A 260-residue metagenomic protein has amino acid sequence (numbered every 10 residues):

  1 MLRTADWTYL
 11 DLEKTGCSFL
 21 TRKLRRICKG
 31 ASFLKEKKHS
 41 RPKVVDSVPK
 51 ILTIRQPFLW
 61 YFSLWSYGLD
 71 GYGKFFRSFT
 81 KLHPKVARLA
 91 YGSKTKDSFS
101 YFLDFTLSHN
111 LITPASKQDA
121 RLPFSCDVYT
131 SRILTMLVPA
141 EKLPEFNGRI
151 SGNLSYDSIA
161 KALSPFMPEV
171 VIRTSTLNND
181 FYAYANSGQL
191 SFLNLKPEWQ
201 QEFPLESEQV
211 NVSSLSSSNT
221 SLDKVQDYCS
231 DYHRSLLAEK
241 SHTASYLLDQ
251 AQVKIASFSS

Functional and structural regions predicted by a protein language model:
M1-P57, D70: A cross-family signal for N-terminal binding/gating loops and helix N-caps that shape access to the active site
D6-D11, P168-V171, D223-K224: A detector of helix-start/N-cap boundary segments at the beginnings of structured domains
T21, S40-P42, A160, R234 (+1 more regions): Short amphipathic alpha-helical segments and helix-helix/interface helices
L24-C28, T106, A185-G188, A244 (+1 more regions): Hydrophobic, Leu/Ile/Phe/Ala-enriched alpha-helical segments that form helix-helix packing faces
L34-L52, L59-T220: PAPS-dependent sulfotransferase catalytic domain
W199-S260: Charged phosphate-binding loop/patch that engages nucleotide di/tri-phosphates or the phosphate backbone of nucleic
